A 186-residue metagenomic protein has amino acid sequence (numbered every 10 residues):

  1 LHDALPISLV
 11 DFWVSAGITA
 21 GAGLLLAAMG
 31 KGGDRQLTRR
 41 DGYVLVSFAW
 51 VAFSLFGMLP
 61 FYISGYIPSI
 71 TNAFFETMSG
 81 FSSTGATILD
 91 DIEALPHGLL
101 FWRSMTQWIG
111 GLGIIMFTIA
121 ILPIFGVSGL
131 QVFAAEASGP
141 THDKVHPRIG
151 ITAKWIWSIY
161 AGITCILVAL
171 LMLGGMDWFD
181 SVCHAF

Functional and structural regions predicted by a protein language model:
H2-L5: Short, small-residue-biased leader/transition segments that mark boundaries at the very start of proteins
S8-G21, N72-E76, S181-V182: Structural signature of hydrophobic alpha-helical transmembrane segments
F12-W13, G42, G111: Membrane-interfacial loop-to-transmembrane alpha-helix junctions, especially the N-terminal start
G21-G30, R35: Glycine/small-residue-rich interface belts in oligomeric ring/scaffold proteins and their assembly partners
L25, M29, V46-S138, G150 (+1 more regions): Transmembrane-helix bundle segments that line or gate the permeation/cavity pathway in multi-pass membrane proteins
K31, R35-R39, A73-F74: Membrane-interface "cap" regions at the ends of multi-pass membrane proteins
L37-F48: Cytoplasmic-side transmembrane-helix entry/capping segments in multi-pass membrane proteins
P140-K144: Cytosolic regulatory modules rich in charged/polar residues
